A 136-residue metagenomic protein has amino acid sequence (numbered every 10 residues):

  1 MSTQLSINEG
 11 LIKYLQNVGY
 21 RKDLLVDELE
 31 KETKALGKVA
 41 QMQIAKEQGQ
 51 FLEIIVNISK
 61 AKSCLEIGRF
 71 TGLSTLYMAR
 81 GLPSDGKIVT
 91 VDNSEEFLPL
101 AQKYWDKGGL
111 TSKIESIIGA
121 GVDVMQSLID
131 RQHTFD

Functional and structural regions predicted by a protein language model:
M1-V26, L36-K38: N-terminal auxiliary segments of SAM/dcSAM-dependent transferases
N8, D23, A45, S94-E95: Poly-acidic low-complexity segments
G19-D23, G37-Q50, N57: Conserved SAM-binding loop and adjacent beta-strand
L29: Beta-strand-loop-alpha "switch" segments that mediate conformational coupling across diverse proteins
K46-D136: S-adenosylmethionine/decaboxylated-SAM
